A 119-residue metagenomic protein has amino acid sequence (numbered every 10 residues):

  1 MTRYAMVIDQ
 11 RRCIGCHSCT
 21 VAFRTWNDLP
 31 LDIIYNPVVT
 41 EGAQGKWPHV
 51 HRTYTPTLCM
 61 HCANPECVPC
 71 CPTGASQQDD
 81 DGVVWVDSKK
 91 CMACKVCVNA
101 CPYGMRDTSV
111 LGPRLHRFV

Functional and structural regions predicted by a protein language model:
M1-V119: Non-ligating segments of multi-cofactor redox enzymes
